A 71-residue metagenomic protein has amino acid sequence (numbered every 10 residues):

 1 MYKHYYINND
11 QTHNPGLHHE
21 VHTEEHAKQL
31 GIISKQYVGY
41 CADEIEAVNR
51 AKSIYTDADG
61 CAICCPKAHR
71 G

Functional and structural regions predicted by a protein language model:
K3, N8-K35, A68-G71: Short aromatic-glycine-(Arg/Gly/Cys) micro-motifs in beta-strand/loop hairpins
G31-E44, I54, I63: A short, exposed loop/beta-hairpin motif centered on an aromatic-Gly-Thr core
R50-A51: Generic alpha-helical secondary-structure signal
G60: The −1 position to Zn-ligating cysteines in a subset of zinc-ribbon hairpins
